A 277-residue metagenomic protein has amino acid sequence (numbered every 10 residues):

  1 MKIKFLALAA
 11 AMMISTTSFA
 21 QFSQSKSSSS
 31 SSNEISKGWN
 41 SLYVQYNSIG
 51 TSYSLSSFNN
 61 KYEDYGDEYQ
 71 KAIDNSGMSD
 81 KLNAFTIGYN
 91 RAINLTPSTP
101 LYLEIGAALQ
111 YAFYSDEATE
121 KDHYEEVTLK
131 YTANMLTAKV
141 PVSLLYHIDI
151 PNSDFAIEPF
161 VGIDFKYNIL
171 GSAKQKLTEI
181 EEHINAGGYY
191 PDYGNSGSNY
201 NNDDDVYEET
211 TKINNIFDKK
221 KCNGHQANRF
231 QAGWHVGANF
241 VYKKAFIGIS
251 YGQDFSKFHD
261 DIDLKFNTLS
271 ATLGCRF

Functional and structural regions predicted by a protein language model:
M1-W39, Y190-E208: Cleavable N-terminal export/targeting peptides
A20-N90: Short glycine/proline- and aromatic-enriched beta-strand/turn motifs that initiate or cap beta-hairpins
S36, G77-A84, K130-A138, G224-Q231 (+1 more regions): Short sequence motifs at beta-strands and strand-loop junctions characteristic of Gram-negative outer-membrane
N40-L42, N83-I87, L136-V142, A232-A238 (+1 more regions): Hydrophobic, lipid-facing positions within transmembrane beta-strands of outer-membrane proteins
Q45-G50, M78-E179, C275-F277: Gram-negative (and chloroplast) outer-membrane scaffold detector with strong preference for beta-barrel transmembrane
Y53-S57, Y65, D192-K212, F217-F277: Predominantly the C-terminal beta-signal and adjacent terminal strand-loop region of outer-membrane beta-barrel
F58-Y65, A118-T128, K174-N185, L264-T268: Flexible, surface-exposed loop regions and adjacent strand-edge segments of Gram-negative outer-membrane beta-barrel
E68-M78, Y124-T132, K220-G224, S256-D263: Extracellular loop and loop/strand-boundary signature of outer-membrane beta-barrel proteins
